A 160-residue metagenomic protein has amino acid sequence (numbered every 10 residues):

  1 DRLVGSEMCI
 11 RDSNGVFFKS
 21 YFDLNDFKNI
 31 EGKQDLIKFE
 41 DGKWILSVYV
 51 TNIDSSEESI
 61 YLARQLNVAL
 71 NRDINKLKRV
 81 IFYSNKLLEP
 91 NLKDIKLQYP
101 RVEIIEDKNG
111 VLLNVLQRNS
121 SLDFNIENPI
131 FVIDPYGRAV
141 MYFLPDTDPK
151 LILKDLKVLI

Functional and structural regions predicted by a protein language model:
D1-I10: Single conserved hydrophobic/aromatic residue that forms the stacking wall/gate of nucleotide- or nucleobase-binding
D12-K33: Short extracytoplasmic/periplasmic juxtamembrane "stem" segments immediately C-terminal to an N-terminal membrane anchor
D35-E40, V115-L116: Short amphipathic alpha-helix with an adjacent loop that forms part of the alpha/beta core around
K38-A63: Short active-site neighborhood of thiol/selenol oxidoreductases, capturing the structured segment around
L46-V48, R79-F82, V132: Structural beta-sheet core signal
D54, E58-Q98, L113: Structural microenvironment flanking redox-active thiols in thiol-disulfide oxidoreductases
V80, N91-E127: Short, internal strand/loop/helix patches that form the active-site neighborhood or redox-interaction surface
I126-I160: Thiol-/selenol-based redox modules, centered on thioredoxin-like and closely related oxidoreductase domains
